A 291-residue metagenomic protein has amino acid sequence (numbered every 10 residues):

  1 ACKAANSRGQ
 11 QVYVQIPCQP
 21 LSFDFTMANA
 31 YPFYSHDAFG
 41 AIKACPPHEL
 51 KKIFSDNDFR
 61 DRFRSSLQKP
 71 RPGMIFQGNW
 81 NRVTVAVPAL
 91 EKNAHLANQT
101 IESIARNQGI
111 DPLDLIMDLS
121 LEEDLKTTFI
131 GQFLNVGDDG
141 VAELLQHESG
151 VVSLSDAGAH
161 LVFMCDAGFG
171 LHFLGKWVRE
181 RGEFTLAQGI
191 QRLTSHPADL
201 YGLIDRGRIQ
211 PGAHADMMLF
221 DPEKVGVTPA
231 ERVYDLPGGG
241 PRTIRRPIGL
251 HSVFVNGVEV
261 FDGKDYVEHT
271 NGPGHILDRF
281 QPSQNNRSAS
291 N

Functional and structural regions predicted by a protein language model:
A1-S155: Polyanionic/metal-chelating signatures
Q15, G109, D156, G189 (+4 more regions): Divalent metal-coordination and catalytic microenvironments
Q19-F25, E122-T127, A159-V162, P197-L200 (+3 more regions): Flexible loop/turn segments at secondary-structure boundaries
D114, V152, G168-H172, K176 (+4 more regions): Feature representing long, continuous alpha-helical segments
T127-N135, V141, L186-I190, A198-R232: Acidic, glycine-enriched loop/beta-strand segments at the rims of small-molecule binding/catalytic pockets
D138-V141, L145-Q146, S155-F184, G202: Substrate-recognition/cap regions that form aromatic- and gly/pro-loop-enriched pockets for small-molecule ligands
E143-G150, A167-F169, L219-P273: C-terminal cap of metal-dependent C-N hydrolases
F261-N291: Intein/HINT protein-splicing elements and their conserved insertion hotspots or analogous self-processing inserts
